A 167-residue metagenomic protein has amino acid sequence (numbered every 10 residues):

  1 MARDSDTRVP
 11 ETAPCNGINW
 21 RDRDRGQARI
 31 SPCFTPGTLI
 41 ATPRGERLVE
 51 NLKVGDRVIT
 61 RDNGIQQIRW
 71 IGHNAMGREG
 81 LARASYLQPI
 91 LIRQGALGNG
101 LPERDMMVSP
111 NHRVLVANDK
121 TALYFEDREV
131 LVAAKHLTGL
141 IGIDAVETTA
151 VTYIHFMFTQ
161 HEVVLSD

Functional and structural regions predicted by a protein language model:
M1-R47: Protein maturation boundaries and topogenic segments
T35-T42, I59-D167: Long beta-strand-rich cores associated with HINT superfamily self-processing modules
R47-V49, Q66: Short, isolated positions in well-ordered beta-strands
E50-R57: Structural motif
